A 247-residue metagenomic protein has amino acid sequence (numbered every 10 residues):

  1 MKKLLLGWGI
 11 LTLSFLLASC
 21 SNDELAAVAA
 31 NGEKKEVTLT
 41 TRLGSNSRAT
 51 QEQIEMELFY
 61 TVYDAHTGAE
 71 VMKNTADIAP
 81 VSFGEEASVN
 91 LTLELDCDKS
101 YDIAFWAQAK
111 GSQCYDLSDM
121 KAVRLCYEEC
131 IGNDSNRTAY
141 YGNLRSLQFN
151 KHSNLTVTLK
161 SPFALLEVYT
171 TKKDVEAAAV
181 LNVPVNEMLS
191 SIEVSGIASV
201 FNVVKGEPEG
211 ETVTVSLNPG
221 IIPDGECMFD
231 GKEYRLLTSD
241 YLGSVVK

Functional and structural regions predicted by a protein language model:
M1-G9: Bacterial N-terminal signal peptides that target proteins for export
L16-S19: C-terminal motif of bacterial Sec signal peptides marking the signal peptidase cleavage site
S21-E24: Bacterial signal peptide processing site
G32, T156-A164, G231, R235-L242: Conserved "repeat-terminator" motif of extracellular CCP/Sushi domains
K35-G44, L166-K173: A short, amphipathic beta-strand motif
S47-L117, V175-K247: Tryptophan-paired
D77-G84, G111-N154, I221: Structured interaction patches on ligand/partner-binding surfaces of diverse proteins
T158-A178: Surface-exposed interaction/gating patches
